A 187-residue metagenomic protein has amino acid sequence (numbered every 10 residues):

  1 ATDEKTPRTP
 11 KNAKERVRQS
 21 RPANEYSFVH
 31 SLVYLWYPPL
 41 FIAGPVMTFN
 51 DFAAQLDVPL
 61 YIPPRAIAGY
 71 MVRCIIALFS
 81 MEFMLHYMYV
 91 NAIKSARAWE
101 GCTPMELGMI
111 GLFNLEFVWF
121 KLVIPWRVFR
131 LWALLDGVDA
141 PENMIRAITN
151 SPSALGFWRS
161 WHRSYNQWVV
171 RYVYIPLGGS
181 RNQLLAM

Functional and structural regions predicted by a protein language model:
A1-M187: Membrane-embedded transmembrane alpha-helical bundles that form the catalytic cores of multi-pass lipid-modifying
